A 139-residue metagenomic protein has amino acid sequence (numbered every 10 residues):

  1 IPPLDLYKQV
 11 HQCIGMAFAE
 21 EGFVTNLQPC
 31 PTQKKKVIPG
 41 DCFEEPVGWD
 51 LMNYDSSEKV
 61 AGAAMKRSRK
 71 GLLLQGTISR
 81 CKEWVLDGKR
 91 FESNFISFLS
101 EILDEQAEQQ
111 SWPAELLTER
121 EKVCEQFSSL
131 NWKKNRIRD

Functional and structural regions predicted by a protein language model:
I1-D41: Internal, conserved structured core segments that host functional sites
Q12-N26, Y54, W84, S97-E105: Secondary-structure boundary elements
F18, F23, F43, W49 (+3 more regions): Phenylalanine-focused residue identity feature
L27-L51, E115-K122: Beta-rich nucleic-acid/ligand-interaction surfaces
T32-Q33, K59, E108: Generic alpha-helix detector with strongest preference for long hydrophobic helices that associate with membranes
K36-Q75, W132-D139: Short terminal or interdomain "cap/linker" segment that borders an active site or interface and mediates
K66-D139: C-terminal accessory segment of soluble enzyme catalytic cores
